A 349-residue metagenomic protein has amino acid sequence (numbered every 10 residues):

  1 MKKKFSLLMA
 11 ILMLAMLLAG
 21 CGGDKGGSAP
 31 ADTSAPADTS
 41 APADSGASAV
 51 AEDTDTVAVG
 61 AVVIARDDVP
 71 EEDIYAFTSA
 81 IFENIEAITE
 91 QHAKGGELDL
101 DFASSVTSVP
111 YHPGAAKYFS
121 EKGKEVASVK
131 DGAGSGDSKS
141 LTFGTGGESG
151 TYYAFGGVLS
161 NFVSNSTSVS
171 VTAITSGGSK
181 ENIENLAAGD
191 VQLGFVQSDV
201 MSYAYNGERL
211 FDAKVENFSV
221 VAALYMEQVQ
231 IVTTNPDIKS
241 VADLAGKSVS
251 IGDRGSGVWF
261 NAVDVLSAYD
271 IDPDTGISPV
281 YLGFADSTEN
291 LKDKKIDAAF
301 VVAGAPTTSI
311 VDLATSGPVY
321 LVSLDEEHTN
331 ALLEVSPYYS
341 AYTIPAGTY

Functional and structural regions predicted by a protein language model:
M1-L7, I11: Positively charged n-region of N-terminal signal peptides that target proteins for export
M16-G20: C-terminal motif of bacterial Sec signal peptides marking the signal peptidase cleavage site
G22-K25: Bacterial signal peptide processing site
A37, A41-V69, S198-V200, E208-R209 (+1 more regions): Pocket-lining segment of extracytoplasmic ligand-binding domains
T56-G60, E72-L141, F155, D286-T288 (+3 more regions): An extracytoplasmic/periplasmic, membrane-proximal ligand-sensing/linker region
D101-Y118, S138-S166, M226-D293: Bilobed "Venus flytrap"/periplasmic-binding protein-like clamshell domains and structurally analogous long
G157-N161, T172-A213, I231-T234, A285-N290 (+1 more regions): Pocket-flanking alpha-helical
S202-N206, E216-Y225: Short beta-strand-centered segments that line the small-molecule binding cleft or hinge of alpha/beta clamshell
